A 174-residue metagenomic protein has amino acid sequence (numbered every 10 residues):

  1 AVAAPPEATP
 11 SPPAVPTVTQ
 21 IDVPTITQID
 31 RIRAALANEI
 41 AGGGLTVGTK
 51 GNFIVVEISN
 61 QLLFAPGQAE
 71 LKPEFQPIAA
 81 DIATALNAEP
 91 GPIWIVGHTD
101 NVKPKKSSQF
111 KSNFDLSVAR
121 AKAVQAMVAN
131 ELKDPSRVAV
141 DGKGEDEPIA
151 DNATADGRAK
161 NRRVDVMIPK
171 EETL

Functional and structural regions predicted by a protein language model:
A1-G48, E74: Extracellular/lumenal/periplasmic "stalk" regions immediately C-terminal to a signal peptide or transmembrane helix
V18, I29, N38-I40, T46 (+5 more regions): Generic, low-specificity signal for short hydrophobic/alpha-helical stretches with a mild N-terminal bias, encompassing
I29-T46, V56, G67-G97, N101 (+3 more regions): Periplasmic peptidoglycan-binding/anchoring modules of Gram-negative envelope and division proteins
G51-V55, R163: A generic structural signal for beta-strand entry/edge sites
I54-L63: Short, aliphatic-rich beta-strand segments
L63-P73, H98-L174: Periplasmic OmpA-like peptidoglycan-binding domain that tethers envelope proteins to the cell wall
